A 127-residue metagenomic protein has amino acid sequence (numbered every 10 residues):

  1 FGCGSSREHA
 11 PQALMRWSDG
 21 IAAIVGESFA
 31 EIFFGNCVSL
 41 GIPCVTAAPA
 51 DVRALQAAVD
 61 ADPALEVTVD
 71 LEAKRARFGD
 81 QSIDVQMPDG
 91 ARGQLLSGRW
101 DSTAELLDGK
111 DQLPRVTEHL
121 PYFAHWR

Functional and structural regions predicted by a protein language model:
F1-L71: Feature captures the catalytic cores and cofactor-binding loops of soluble hydro-lyases/lyases that act on carboxylate
G41-W126: Acidic, glycine-rich flexible loop/linker segments
